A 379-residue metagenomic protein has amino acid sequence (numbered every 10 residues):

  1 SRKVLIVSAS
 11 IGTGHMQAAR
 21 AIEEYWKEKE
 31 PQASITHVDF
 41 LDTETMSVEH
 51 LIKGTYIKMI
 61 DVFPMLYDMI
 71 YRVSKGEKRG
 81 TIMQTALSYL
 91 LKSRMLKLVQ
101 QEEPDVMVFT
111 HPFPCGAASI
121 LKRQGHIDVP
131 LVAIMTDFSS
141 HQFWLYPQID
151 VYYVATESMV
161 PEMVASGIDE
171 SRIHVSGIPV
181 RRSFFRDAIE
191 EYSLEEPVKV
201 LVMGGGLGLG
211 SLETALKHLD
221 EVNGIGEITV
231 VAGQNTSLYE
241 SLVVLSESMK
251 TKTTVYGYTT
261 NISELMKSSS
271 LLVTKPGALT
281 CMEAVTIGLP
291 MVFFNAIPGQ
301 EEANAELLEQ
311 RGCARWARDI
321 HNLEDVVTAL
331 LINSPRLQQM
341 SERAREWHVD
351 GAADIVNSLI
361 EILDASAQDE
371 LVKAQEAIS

Functional and structural regions predicted by a protein language model:
A21, Y25-L96: Conserved N-terminal ligand/cofactor-binding loop architecture of enzyme catalytic domains
M69-S166, R172: Active-site and donor-binding regions of nucleotide-sugar-utilizing enzymes
R172, P179-E196: Acidic anion/phosphate-binding donor-loop and adjacent secondary structure in glycosyltransferase catalytic cores
L194-S268: Donor-nucleotide binding loops and adjacent catalytic segments primarily of GT-B fold Leloir glycosyltransferases
K267-P276: Acidic donor-binding loop of glycosyltransferase active sites
Q310-R311, D319-R336: C-terminal "capping" alpha-helix adjacent to the active site of nucleotide-linked donor transferases in cell-envelope
R336-D350: A short, well-ordered alpha-helix in the C-terminal region of glycosyltransferases
V349-S379: C-terminal alpha-helical cap of glycosyltransferases
